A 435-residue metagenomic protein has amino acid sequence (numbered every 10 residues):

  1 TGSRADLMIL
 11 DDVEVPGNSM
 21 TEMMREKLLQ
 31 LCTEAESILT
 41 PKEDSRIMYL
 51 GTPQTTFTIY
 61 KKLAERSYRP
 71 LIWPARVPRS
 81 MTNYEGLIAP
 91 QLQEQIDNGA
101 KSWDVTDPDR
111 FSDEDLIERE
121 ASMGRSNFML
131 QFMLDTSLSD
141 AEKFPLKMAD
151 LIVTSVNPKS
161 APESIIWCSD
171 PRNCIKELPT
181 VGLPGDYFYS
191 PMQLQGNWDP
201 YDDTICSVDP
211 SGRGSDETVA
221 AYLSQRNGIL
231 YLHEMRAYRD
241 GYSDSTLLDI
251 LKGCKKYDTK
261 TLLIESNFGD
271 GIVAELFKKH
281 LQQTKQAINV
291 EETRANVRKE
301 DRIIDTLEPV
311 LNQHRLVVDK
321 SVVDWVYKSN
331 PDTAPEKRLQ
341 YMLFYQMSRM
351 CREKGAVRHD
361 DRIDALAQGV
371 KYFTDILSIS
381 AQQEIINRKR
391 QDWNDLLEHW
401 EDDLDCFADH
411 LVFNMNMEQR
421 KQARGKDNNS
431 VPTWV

Functional and structural regions predicted by a protein language model:
T1-L31: Conserved RecA-like ASCE ATPase "motif II neighborhood" in helicase/translocase motors
G2, P41-D44, K256: Alpha-helix termination/capping residues and helix-transition junctions
S3-D6, D12-E14, P74, P78-M81 (+2 more regions): Interdomain motor-coupling "hinge/lid" segment immediately C-terminal to the ATP-binding subdomain of NTP-driven enzymes
D6, L50, T56-K61, R110-T293 (+1 more regions): RNase H-like, metal-dependent nuclease domains and their acidic two-metal-ion catalytic environment used
P16-S19, T56-K61, S80-T82, D270-A274 (+1 more regions): Switch/connector loops and helix/strand junctions flanking conserved nucleotide-binding motifs in nucleotide-processing
M20-D97: ASCE P-loop NTPase helicase motor core
L29-C32, E300-I304, F344, H359-R362: Amphipathic alpha-helical transducer elements in NTP-driven molecular machines
M81-G86, A287-T333: Short alpha-helix plus adjacent loop in nuclease-associated cores
